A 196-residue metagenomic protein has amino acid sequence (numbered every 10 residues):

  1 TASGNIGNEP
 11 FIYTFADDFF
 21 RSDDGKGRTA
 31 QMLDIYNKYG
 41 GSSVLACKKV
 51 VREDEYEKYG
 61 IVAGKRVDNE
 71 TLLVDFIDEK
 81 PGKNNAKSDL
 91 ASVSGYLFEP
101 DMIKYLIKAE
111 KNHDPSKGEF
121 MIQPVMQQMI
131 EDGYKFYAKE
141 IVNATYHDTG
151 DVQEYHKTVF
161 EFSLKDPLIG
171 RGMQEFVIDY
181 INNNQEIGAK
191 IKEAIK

Functional and structural regions predicted by a protein language model:
T1-G64, I107-A109: Conserved beta-loop-beta/alpha segment of the NTase-like Rossmann-fold superfamily that binds/positions NTPs
I12, G25-K26, L33-N37, R66-E175: Catalytic-core segments of class I nucleotidyltransferases/pyrophosphorylases that form NMP-activated intermediates
F19-F20, K49, N143, E175 (+1 more regions): Flexible domain-boundary/linker segments
R171-K196: Terminal low-complexity segments of carbohydrate-biosynthetic enzymes
